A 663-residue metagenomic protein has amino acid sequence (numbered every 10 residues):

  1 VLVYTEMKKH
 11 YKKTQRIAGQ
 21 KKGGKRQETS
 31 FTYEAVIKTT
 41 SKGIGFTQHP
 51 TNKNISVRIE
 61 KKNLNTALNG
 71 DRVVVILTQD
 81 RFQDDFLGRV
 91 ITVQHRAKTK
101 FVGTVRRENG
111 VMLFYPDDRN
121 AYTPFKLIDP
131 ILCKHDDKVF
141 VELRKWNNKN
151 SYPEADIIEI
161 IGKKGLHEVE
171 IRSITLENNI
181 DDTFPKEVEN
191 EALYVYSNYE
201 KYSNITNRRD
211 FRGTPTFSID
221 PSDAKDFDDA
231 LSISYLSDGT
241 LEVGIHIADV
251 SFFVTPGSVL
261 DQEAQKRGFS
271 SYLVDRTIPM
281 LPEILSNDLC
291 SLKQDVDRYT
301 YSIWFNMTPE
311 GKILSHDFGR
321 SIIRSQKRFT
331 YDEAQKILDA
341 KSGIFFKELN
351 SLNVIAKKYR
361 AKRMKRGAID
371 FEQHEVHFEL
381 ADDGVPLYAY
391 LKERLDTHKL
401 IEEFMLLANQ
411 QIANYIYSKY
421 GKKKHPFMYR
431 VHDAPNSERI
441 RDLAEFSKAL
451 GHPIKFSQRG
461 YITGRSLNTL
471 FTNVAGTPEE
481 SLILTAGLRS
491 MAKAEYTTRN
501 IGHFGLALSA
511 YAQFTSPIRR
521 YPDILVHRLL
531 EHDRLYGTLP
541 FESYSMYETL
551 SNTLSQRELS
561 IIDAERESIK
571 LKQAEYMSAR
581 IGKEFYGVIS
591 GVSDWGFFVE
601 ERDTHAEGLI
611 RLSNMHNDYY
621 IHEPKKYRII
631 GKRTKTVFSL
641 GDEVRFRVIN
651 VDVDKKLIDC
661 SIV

Functional and structural regions predicted by a protein language model:
V3-G244, S251-D297, R628-I629, T634 (+1 more regions): Charge-lined substrate channels and their catalytic hotspots, especially those that engage the 3′ end of RNA
E28-S30, K53, Q411, D433-R439 (+1 more regions): Structured C-terminal cores of nucleic-acid metabolism proteins
Y33, I55-V57, T123, P153 (+6 more regions): Short beta-strand segments
E34-V36, T104, A230-S232, W304 (+3 more regions): Short, surface-exposed charged micro-motifs
G45, V57-E60, L143, E159 (+6 more regions): Feature marking long nucleic-acid-engaging regions of large polymerase/nuclease enzymes
T66, I76, V93-A97, E142 (+18 more regions): Conserved, well-folded catalytic cores of nucleic-acid-processing and energy-transducing macromolecular machines
G70, D136, I157, I219 (+5 more regions): A residue-level signal for conserved active-site and pocket-lining positions in enzyme catalytic cores
D80-R81, K145-N148, K163, V250-F252 (+4 more regions): Conserved nucleotide-binding/hydrolysis micro-motifs of P-loop NTPases
